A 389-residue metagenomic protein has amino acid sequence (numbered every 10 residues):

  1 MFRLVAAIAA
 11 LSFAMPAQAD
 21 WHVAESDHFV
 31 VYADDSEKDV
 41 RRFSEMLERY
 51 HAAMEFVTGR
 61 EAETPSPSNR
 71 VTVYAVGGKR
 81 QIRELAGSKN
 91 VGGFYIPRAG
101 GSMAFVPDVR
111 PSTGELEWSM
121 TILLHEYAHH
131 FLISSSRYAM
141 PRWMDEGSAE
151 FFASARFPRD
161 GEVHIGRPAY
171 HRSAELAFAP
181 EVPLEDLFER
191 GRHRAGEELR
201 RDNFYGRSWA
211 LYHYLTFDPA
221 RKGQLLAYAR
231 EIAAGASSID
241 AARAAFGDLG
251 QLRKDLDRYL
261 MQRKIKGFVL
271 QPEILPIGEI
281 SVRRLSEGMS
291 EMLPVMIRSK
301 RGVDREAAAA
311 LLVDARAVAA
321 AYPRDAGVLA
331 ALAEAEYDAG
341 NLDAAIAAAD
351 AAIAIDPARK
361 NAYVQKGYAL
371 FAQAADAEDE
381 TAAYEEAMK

Functional and structural regions predicted by a protein language model:
M1-A6: Bacterial N-terminal signal peptides that target proteins for export
A14-P16: N-terminal signal peptide c-region/cleavage motif recognized by signal peptidases
A19-P141, A155-R159, R190-D202, A234-G247: Juxtacatalytic substrate-recognition/specificity segment
H22, G87, V91-V106, S136-V282: Acidic/His/Gly-enriched intrinsically disordered linker/tail segments that often contain short helix/coil "MoRF-like"
V23, A234-A374: Beta/coil-rich, acidic/histidine-enriched accessory regions frequently appended to metallopeptidases
E117, Y138, R201, A308 (+4 more regions): Inter-repeat boundary and helix-capping residues of tandem alpha-helical solenoids
K222, L226, R253, A309-L312 (+3 more regions): Conserved positions within tetratricopeptide repeat
Y368-K389: Short coil/linker segments at helix-helix boundaries
